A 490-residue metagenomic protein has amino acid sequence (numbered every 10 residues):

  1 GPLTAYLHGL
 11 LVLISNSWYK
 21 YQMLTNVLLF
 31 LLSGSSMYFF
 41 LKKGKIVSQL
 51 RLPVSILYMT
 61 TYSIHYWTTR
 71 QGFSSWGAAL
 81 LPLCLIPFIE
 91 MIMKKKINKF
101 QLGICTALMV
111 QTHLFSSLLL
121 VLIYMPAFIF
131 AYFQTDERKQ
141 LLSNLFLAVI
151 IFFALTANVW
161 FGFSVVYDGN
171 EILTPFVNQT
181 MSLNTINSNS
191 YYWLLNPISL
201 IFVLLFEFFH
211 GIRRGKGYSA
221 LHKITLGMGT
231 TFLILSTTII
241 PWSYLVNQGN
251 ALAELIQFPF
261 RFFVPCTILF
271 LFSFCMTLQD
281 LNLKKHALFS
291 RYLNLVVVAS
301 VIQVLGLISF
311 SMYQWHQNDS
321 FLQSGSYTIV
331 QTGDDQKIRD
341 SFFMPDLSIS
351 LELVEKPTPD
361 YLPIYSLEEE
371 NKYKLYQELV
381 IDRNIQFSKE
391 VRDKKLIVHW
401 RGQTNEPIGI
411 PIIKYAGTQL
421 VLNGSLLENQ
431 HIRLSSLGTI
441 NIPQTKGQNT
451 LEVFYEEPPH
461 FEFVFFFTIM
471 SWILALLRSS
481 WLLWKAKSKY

Functional and structural regions predicted by a protein language model:
G1-Q314, V453, H460-Y490: Membrane-embedded transmembrane-helix bundle of lipid-linked glycan/lipid transferases
S48-L50, I338-L347, S388-V391: Short N-terminal helix-initiation segments at or just after the protein's N-terminus
Q314-I381: Membrane-interface segments at or immediately adjacent to transmembrane helices that form the boundary between
L362-Y490: Active-site-proximal, structured, solvent-exposed surfaces of multi-pass membrane proteins that position macromolecular
